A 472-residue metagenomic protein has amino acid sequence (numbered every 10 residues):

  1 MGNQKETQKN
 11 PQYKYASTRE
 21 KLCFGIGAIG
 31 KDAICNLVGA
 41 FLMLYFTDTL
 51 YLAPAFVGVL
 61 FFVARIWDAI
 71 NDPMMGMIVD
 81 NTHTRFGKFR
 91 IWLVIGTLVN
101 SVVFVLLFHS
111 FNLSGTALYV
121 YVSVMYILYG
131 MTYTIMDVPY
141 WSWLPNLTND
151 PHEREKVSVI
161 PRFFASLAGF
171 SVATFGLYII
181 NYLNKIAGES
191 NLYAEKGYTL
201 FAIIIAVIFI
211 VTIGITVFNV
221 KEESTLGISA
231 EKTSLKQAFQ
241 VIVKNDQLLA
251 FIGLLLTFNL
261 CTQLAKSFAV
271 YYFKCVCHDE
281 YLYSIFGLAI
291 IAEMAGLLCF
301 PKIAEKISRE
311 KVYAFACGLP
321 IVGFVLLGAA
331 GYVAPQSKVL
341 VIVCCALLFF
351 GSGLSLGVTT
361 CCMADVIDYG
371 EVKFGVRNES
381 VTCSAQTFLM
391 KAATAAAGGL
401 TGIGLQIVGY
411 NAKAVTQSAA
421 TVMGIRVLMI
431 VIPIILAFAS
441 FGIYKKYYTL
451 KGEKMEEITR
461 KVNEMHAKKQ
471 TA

Functional and structural regions predicted by a protein language model:
G2-A472: Membrane-embedded alpha-helical bundles of multi-pass transporters/translocases, especially carrier/permease families
